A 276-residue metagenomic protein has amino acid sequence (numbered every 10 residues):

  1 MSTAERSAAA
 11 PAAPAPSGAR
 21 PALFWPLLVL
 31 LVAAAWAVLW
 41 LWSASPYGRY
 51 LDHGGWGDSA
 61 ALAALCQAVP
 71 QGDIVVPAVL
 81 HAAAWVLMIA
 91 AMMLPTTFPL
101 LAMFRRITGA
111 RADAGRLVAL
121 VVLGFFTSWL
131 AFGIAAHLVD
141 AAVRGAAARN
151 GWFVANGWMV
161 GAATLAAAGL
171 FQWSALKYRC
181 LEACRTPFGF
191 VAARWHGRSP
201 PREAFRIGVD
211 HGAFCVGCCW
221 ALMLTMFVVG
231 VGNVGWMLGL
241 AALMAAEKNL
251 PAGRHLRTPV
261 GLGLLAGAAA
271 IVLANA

Functional and structural regions predicted by a protein language model:
S2-V86, A148-F153, A175-H196, A276: Histidine-/acidic- and/or cysteine-rich, low-complexity loops and terminal segments associated with membrane
T3, P16, H81-F126: Juxtamembrane transmembrane-helix termini in multi-pass membrane transport proteins
G18-R20, L243-A266: Interfacial loop-to-transmembrane junctions
V29-A35, T258-N275: Final/C-terminal transmembrane alpha-helix of multipass membrane proteins
V29-A37, V79-V86, A90, A119 (+6 more regions): Hydrophobic, lipid-facing residues on alpha-helical transmembrane segments of integral membrane proteins
F104-R111, A221-N233, A242-K248: Interfacial segments of multi-pass membrane proteins
L130-G145, R149, V154, W158-P187: Transmembrane alpha-helix/helix-exit interface in multi-pass inner-membrane proteins
F171-R179, E203-V231: Alpha-helical transmembrane segments of helical membrane proteins, especially in multi-pass transport, channel
